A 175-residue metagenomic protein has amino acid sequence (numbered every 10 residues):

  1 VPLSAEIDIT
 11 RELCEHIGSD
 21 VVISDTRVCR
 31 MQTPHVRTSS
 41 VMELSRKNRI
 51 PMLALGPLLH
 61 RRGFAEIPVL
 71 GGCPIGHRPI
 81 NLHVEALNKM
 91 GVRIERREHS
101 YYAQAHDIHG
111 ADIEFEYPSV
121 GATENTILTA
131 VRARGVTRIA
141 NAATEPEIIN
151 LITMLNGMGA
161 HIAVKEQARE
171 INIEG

Functional and structural regions predicted by a protein language model:
V1-G175: Structural preference for solvent-exposed beta-strand-turn elements and adjacent flexible terminal/loop segments within
